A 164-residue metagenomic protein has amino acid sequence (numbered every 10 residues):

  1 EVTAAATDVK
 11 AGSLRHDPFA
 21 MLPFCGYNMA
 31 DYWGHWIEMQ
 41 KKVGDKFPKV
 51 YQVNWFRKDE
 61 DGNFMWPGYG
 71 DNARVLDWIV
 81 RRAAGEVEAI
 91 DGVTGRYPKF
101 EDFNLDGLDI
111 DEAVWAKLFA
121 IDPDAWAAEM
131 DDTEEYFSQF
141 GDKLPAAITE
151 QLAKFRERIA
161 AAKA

Functional and structural regions predicted by a protein language model:
E1-A164: Conserved NTP phosphate-binding and transfer environment spanning the P-loop NTPase/kinase superfamily
